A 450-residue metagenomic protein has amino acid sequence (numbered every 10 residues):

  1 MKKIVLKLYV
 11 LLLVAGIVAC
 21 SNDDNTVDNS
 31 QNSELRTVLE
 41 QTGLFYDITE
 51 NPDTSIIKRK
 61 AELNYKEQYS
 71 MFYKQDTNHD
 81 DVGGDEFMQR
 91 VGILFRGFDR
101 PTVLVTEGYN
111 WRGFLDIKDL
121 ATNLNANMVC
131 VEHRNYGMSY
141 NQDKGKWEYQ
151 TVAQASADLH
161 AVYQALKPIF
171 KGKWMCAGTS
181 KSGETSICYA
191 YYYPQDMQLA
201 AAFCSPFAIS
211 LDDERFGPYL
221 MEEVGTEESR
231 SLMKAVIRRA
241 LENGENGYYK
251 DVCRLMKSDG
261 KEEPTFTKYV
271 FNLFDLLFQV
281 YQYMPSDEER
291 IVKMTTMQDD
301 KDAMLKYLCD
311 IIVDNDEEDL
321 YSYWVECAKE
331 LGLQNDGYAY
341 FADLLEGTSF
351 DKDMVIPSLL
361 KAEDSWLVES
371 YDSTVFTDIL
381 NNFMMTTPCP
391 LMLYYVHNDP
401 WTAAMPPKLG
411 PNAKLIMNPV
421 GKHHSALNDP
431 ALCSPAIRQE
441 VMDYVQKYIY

Functional and structural regions predicted by a protein language model:
M1-Y9: Bacterial N-terminal signal peptides that target proteins for export
G16-A19: C-terminal motif of bacterial Sec signal peptides marking the signal peptidase cleavage site
N22-L124, S434-P435, E440-Y450: Catalytic-loop region of hydrolases
A121-N141: Conserved alpha/beta-hydrolase
E148-I169: Alpha/beta-hydrolase active-site loop
F170-S180: Alpha/beta-hydrolase fold nucleophile elbow
T179, C188-K329: Alpha/beta-hydrolase
F278, Q282-Y450: C-terminal subdomain of alpha/beta-hydrolase-fold enzymes, centered on the catalytic histidine and its supporting
